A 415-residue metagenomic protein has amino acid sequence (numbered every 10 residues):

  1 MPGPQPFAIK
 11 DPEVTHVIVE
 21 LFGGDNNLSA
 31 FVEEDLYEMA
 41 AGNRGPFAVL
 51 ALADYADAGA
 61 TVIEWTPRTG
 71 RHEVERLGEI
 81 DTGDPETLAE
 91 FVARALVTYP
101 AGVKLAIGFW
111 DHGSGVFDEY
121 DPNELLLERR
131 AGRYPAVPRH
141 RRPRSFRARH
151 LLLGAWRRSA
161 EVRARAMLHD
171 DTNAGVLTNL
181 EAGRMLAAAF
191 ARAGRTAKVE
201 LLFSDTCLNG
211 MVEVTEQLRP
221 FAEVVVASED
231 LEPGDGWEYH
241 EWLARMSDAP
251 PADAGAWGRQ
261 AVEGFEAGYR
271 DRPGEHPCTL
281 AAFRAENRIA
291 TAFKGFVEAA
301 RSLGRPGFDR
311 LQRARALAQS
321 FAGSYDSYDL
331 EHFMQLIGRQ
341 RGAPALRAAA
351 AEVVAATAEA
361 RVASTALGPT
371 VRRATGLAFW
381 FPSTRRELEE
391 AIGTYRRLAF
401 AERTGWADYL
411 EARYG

Functional and structural regions predicted by a protein language model:
P2-E13, V97, R133-G415: Terminal, contiguous helix-loop blocks that mediate binding/assembly
P2-V103: N-terminal extension/subdomain marker
V17-L21, A48-A53, L105-F109, E200-S204 (+2 more regions): Structural recognition of the beta-strand scaffold that forms the well-ordered cores of secreted hydrolase catalytic
D25, L52-A58, D111-G113, T206-L208 (+1 more regions): Short beta-alpha junction loops
N27-V32, A58-T61, G115-E119, N209-V214 (+2 more regions): Extracytoplasmic/secreted cell-surface and envelope-processing proteins
A30-A40, D121-E128, L180, A391-F400: Surface-exposed flexible segments
L52-E75, G108-N173: Surface-exposed loop and adjacent secondary-structure segments within mature catalytic domains
A89-Y120, V224: Hydrophobic, aliphatic-enriched repeat segments that assemble into extended interaction scaffolds in large eukaryotic
